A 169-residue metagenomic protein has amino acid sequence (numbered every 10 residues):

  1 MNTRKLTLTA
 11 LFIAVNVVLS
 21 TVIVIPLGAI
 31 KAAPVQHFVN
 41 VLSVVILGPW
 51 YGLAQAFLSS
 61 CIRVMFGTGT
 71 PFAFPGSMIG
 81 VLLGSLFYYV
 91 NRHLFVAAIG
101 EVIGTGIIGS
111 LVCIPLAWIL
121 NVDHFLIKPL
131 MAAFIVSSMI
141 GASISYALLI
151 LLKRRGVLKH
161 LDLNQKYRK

Functional and structural regions predicted by a protein language model:
M1-K169: Loop-helix junctions at membrane interfaces
